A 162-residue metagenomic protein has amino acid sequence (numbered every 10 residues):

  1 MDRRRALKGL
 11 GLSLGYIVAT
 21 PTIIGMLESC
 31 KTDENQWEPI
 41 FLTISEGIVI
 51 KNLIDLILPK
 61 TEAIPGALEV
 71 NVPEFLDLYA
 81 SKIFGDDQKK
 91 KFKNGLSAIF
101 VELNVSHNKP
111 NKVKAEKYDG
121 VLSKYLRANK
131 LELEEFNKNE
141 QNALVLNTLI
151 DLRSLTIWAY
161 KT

Functional and structural regions predicted by a protein language model:
M1, P21-D55: C-terminal segment of N-terminal export signals and the immediately downstream linker at the start of the mature
M1-I17: N-terminal secretory signal peptides and thylakoid transit peptides that target proteins across membranes
L14, V18-T22, T61, N129 (+1 more regions): A generic secondary-structure signal for well-formed alpha-helical elements
Q36-F41, L58-T61, S81-K90: A ubiquitous short alpha-helical element
L42-G47, A63-A67, E140-N147: Structural motif
E46-L78: Post-signal-peptide N-terminal segment of Sec-exported extracytoplasmic proteins
N71-T162: Mature-region segments of soluble proteins
